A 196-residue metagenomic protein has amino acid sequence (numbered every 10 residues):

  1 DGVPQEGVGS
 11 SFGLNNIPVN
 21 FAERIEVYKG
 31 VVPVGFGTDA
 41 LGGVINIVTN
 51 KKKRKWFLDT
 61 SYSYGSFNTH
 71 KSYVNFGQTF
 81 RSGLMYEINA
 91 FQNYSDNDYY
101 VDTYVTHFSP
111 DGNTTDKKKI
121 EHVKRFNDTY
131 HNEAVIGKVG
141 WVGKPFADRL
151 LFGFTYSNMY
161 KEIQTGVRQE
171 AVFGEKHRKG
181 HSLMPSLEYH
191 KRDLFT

Functional and structural regions predicted by a protein language model:
V3-K29: Short acidic/polar hinge/loop motifs at secondary-structure boundaries that mediate gating or recognition
E6-V8, F21-E23, V34-N46, K51-D102 (+1 more regions): Outer-membrane beta-barrel translocator/receptor signature
L14-N16, Y64-S66, T79, F126-H131 (+1 more regions): Replace "Gram-negative outer membrane beta-barrel proteins" with "bacterial and organellar outer membrane beta-barrel
G43, V48, K55-F57, L151-S186: Surface-exposed extracellular loop regions of Gram-negative outer-membrane beta-barrel proteins
R54, S63, T79-Q169: Periplasmic-side early beta-strands and strand-to-turn transitions of outer-membrane beta-barrels
V74-Q78, V135-W141, P185-K191: Residues on the lipid-exposed face of transmembrane beta-strands in outer-membrane beta-barrel proteins
L194-T196: Charged, long alpha-helical assembly modules
